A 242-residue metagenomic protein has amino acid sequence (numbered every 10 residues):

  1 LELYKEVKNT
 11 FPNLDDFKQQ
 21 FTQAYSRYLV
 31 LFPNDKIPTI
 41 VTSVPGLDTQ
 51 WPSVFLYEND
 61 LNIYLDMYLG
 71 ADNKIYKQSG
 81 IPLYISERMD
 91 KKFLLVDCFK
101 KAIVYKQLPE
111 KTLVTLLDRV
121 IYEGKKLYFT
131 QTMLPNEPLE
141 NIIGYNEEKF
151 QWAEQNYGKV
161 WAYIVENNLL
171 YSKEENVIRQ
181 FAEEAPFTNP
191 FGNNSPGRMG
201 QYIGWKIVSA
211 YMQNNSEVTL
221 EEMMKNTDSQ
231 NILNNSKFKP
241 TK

Functional and structural regions predicted by a protein language model:
L1-F150: Acidic/His-rich structured neighborhood in mature extracellular/periplasmic domains
L117, I121, K126-K242: A cross-kingdom marker for long, charged
